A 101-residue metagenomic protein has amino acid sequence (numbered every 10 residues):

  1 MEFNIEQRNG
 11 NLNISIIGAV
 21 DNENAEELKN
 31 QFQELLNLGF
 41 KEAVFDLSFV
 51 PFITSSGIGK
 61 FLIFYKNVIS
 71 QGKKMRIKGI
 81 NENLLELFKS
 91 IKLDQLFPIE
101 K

Functional and structural regions predicted by a protein language model:
M1-S15: Short beta-strand/loop segment at the start of cytosolic alpha/beta domains
N22-F32, L36-L96: Amphipathic alpha-helical interaction surfaces in cytosolic regulatory modules
P98-K101: Short acidic-hydrophobic, aromatic-tinged amphipathic segments that line or gate anion-handling sites
